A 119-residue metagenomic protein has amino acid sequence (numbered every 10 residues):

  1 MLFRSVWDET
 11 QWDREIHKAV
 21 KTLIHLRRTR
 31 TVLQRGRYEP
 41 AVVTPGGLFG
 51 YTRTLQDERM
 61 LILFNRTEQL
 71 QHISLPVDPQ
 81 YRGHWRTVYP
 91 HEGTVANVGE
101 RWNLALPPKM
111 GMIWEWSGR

Functional and structural regions predicted by a protein language model:
M1-R119: Carbohydrate-interacting/catalytic domains
